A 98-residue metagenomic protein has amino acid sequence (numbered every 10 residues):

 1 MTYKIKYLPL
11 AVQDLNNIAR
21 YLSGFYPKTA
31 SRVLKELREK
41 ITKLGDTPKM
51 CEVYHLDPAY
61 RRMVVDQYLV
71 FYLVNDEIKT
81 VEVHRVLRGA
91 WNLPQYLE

Functional and structural regions predicted by a protein language model:
M1-L56, Y60: Basic, Lys/Arg-enriched alpha-helical interface segments
R61-V65: Short acidic-hydrophobic surface loop/beta-edge motif
L69-V70: Histidine-centered metal-chelating micro-motifs
L73-E98: Enriched for short, Lys/Arg-rich terminal
